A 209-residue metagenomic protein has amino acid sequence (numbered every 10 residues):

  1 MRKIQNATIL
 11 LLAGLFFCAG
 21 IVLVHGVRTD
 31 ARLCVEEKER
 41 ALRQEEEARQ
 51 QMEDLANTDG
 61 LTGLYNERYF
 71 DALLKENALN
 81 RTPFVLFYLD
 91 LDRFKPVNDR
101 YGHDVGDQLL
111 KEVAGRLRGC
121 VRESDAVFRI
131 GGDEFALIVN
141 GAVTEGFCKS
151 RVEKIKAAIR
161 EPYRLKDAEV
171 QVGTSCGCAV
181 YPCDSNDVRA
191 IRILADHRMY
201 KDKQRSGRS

Functional and structural regions predicted by a protein language model:
A13-G60, R68-A78: Signal-transducing coiled-coil linker helices
Q50-A72, L89-H103, K111: Conserved nucleotide-binding and Mg2+-coordinating catalytic segments in signaling enzymes
F70, L74, L110, A114-L117 (+2 more regions): Heptad-repeat coiled-coil signal-transmission/dimerization helices
V85-D90, V127: Active-site-flanking beta-strand signature of metal-NTP-handling nucleotidyl enzymes and homologous cyclase-like
F94, V113, V127, F135 (+1 more regions): Hydrophobic framework residues that shape the active-site pocket of cyclic nucleotide turnover catalytic cores
D99, I138-V143, Y181-P182: Residue-level recognition of strand-loop junctions within catalytic nucleotide-signaling folds
A126-R129, V170: A short pre-motif secondary-structure segment
E145-K156, R160, R164-K166, S175 (+1 more regions): Catalytic-core segments of nucleotide cyclases and related cyclic-nucleotide turnover enzymes
